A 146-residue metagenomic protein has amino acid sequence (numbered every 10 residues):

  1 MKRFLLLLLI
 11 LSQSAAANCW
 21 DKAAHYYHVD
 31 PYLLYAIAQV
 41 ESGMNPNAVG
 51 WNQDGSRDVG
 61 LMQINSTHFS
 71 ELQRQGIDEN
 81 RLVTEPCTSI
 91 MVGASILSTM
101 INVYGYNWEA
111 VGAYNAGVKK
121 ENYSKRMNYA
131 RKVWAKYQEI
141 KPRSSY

Functional and structural regions predicted by a protein language model:
R3-Q13: Sec-dependent N-terminal signal peptides
N18-Y146: Catalytic glycan-binding domains that act on GlcNAc-containing polysaccharides
